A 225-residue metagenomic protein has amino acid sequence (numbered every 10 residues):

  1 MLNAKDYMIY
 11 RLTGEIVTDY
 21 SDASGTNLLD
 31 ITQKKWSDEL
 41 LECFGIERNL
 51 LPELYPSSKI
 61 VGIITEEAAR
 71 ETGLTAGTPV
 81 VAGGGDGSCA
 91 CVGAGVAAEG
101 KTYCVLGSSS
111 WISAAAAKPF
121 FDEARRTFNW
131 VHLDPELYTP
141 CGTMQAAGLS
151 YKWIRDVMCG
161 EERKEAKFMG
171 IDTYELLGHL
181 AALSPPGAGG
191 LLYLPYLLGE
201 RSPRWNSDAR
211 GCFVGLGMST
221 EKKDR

Functional and structural regions predicted by a protein language model:
L2-T18, N27-D38, E42-G45, I60 (+1 more regions): Active-site core segments that coordinate phosphate-bearing ligands/cofactors across diverse enzyme families
D19-D22, R48: Short beta-strands and strand-loop turn motifs
T26-N27, L54: A generic secondary-structure micro-motif detector that highlights 1-2 residue hydrophobic/ambivalent hotspots embedded
G45-P56: A conserved helix-loop-beta module that forms one wall/lid of the active-site cleft in ATP-utilizing catalytic domains
